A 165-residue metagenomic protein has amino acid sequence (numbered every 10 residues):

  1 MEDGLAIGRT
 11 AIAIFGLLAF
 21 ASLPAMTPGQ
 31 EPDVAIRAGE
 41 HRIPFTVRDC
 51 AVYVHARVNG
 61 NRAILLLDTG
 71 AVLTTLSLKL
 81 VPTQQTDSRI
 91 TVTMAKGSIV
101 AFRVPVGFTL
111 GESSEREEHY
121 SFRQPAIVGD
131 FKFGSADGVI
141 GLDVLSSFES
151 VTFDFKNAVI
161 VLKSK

Functional and structural regions predicted by a protein language model:
M1-I7: N-terminal secretory signal peptides that target proteins for export/translocation
E2, F15-K165: Pepsin/retropepsin-fold aspartyl endopeptidases
I7, I12-I14: Short hydrophobic transmembrane-like helices used for membrane targeting/insertion
